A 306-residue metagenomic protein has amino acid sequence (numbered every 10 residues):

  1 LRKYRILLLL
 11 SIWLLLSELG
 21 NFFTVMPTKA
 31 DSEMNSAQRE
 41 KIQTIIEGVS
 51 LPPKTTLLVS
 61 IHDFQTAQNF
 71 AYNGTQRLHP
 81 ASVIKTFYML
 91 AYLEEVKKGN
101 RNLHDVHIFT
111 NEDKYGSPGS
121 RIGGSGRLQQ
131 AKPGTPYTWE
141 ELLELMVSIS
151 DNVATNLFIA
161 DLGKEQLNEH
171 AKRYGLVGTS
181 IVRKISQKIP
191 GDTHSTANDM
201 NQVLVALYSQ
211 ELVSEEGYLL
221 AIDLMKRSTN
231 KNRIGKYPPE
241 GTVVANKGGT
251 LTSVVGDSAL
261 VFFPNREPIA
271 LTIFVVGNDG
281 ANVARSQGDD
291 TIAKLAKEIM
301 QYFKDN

Functional and structural regions predicted by a protein language model:
R2-F22: Sec-dependent N-terminal signal peptides of Gram-positive bacterial secreted proteins and lipoproteins
F22-P52, N69, D161-G163, A206-N232 (+1 more regions): Structured C-terminal helix/loop/strand segments within mature extracytoplasmic catalytic/sensor domains
P53-L78: Short, conserved catalytic-motif segment at the N-terminal edge
T56, T135, V153-Q210: Mid-domain, small-residue-enriched loop/turn segments at the edges of structured enzyme/sensor domains
L58-H62, A71, F87, I108 (+1 more regions): Soluble periplasmic/extracytoplasmic beta-strand elements of cell-envelope proteins
F64, L103-G123, L162-G163: Acidic helix-start/capping segments at beta-turn-to-alpha-helix junctions
A67, H79-E112, L271: Active-site SXXK
Y115-N156, K164: Conserved catalytic neighborhood of penicillin-recognizing serine enzymes
